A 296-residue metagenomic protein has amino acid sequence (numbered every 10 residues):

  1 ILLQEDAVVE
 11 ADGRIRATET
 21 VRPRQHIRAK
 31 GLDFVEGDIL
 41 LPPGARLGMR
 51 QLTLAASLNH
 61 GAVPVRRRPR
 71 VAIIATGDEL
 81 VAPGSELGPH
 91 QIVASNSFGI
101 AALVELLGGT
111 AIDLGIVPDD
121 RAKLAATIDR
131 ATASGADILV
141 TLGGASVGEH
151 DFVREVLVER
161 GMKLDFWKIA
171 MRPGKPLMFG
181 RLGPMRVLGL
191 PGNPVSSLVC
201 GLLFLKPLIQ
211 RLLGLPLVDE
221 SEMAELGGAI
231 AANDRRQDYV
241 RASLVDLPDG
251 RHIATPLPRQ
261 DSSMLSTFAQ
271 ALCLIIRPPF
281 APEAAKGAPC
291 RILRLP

Functional and structural regions predicted by a protein language model:
I1-D113, D129-R130, P258, L274 (+1 more regions): Short, glycine/charged-enriched hinge/interface segments at domain edges or termini
V9-R14, T20, S85-G88, G108 (+4 more regions): Short, glycine- and charge-enriched coil/turn segments that flank and shape catalytic ligand pockets
V21-F34, A45-L52, R67, E86 (+8 more regions): Electropositive phosphate-/nucleotide-binding environments in soluble metabolic enzymes
Q25, G31, D38, T53 (+8 more regions): N-terminal hydrophobic or amphipathic segments with adjacent small-residue motifs that include Sec signal peptides
F34, V156-P296: Flexible glycine/proline-rich
P42, D151, L247-R251: Proline-centered turn/helix-capping motifs that create local helix->coil transitions or kinks
V63-L190, P194-C200: Helix-rich terminal scaffold detector
